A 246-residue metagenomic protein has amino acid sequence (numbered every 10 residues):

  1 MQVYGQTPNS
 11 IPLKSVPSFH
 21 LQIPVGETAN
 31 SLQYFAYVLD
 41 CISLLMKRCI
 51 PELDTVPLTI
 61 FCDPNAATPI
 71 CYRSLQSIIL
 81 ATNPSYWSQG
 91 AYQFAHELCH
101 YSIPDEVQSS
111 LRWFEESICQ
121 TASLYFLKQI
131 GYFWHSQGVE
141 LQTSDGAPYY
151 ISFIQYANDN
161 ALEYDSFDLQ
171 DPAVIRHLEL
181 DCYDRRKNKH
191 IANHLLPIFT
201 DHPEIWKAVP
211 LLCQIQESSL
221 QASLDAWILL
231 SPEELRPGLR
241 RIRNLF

Functional and structural regions predicted by a protein language model:
V3-I11, L162-F246: Pan-zinc metallopeptidase signature
L13-S85: Auxiliary, metal-adjacent structural segments of Zn-dependent hydrolase domains
Y34-V38, A91, E115: Hydrophobic (often cysteine-bearing) scaffold residues that line and stabilize catalytic clefts of nucleotide/cofactor
S43, K47-P51, I103, S123-Y132 (+1 more regions): Sec-exported extracytoplasmic/periplasmic mature domains
E52-F61, E106-R112, I130-L141, K207-L211: Surface-exposed patches in mature extracellular/periplasmic domains of secreted proteins
Q76-F94, D105-F114: Short pre-active-site segment immediately N-terminal to the catalytic Zn-binding motif
F94-E106, I118, A122: Active-site His/Glu-centered metal-binding helix of metallohydrolases
W113-N160: Post-HExxH zinc-binding segment in Zn-dependent metallohydrolases
